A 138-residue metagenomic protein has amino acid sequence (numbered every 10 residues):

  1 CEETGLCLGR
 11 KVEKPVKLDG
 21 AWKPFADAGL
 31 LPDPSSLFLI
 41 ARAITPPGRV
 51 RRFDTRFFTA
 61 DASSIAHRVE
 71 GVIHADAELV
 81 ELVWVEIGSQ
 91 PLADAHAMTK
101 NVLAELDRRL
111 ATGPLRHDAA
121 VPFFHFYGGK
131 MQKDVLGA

Functional and structural regions predicted by a protein language model:
C1-A21, L92: Conserved Nudix-box catalytic region and its N-terminal flanking loop in Nudix hydrolases and closely related
L18-A138: Nudix hydrolase/Nudix homology domain
